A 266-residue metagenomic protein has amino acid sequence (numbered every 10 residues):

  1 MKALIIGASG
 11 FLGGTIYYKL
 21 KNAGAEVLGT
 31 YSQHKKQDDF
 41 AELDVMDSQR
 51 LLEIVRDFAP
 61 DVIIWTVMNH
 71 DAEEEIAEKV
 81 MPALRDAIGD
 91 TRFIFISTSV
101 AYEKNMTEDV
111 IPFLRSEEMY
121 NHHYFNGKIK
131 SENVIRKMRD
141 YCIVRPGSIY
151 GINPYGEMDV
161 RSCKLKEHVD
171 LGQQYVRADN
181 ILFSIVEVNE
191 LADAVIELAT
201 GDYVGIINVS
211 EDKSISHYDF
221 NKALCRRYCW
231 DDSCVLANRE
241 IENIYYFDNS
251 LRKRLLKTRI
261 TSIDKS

Functional and structural regions predicted by a protein language model:
M1-A23: N-terminal Rossmann NAD(P)H-binding glycine-rich loop of SDR-like oxidoreductase domains
G29-K35, V45: N-terminal Rossmann-fold cofactor-binding loop
E42-A83: NAD(P)H-binding glycine-rich loop region in Rossmannoid oxidoreductase-like domains and their noncatalytic homologs
A101-V144, Y150: Catalytic helix-loop patch of NAD(P)-dependent Rossmann-fold dehydrogenases
R136-I181: NAD(P)-dependent short-chain dehydrogenase/reductase
S162-Y175, I181-V209: Alpha-helical substrate-binding/gating segment
A192-A194, T200-N243: Mid/C-terminal beta-alpha module of Rossmann-like enzyme folds, strongest in SDR-family dehydrogenases/epimerases
W230-S266: C-terminal amphipathic/interface module of NAD(P)-dependent oxidoreductases and related NAD-binding regulators
